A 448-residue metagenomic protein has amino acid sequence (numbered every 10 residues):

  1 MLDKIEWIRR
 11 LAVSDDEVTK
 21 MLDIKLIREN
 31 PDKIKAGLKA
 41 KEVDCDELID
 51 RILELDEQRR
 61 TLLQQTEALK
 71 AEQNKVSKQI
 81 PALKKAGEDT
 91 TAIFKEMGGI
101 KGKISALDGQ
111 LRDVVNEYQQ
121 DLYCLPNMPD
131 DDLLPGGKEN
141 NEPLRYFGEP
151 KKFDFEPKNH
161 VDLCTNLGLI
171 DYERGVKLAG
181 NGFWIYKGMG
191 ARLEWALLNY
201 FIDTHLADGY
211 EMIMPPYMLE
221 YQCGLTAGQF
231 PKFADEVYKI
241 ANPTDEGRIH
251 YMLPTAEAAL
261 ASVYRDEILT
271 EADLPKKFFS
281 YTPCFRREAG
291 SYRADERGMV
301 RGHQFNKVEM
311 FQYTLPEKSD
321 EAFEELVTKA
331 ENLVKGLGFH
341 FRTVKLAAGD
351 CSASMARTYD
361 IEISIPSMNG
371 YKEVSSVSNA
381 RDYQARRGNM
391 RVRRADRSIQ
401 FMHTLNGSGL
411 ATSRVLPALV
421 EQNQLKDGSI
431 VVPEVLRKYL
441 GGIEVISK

Functional and structural regions predicted by a protein language model:
M1-L2, K177: Intrinsically disordered, low-complexity regions enriched in Ser/Pro/Gly/Gln/His and often acidic
L2-W7, L11-K151, T165, L169: N-terminal alpha-helical targeting/anchoring segments
D16-V18, D46, Y146-K448: TRNA-recognition modules of translation machinery and tRNA-sensing kinases, especially anticodon-binding
